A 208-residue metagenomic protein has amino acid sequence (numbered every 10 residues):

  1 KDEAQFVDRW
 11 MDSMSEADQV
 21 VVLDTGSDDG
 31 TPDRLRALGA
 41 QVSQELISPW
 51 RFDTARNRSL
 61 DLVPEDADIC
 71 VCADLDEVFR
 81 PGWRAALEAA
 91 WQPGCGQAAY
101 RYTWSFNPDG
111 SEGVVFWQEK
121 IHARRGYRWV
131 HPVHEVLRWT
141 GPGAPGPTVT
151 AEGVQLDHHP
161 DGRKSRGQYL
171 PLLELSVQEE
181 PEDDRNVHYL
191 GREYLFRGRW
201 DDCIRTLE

Functional and structural regions predicted by a protein language model:
D2-Q19: Short, well-formed alpha-helical segments that are part of the catalytic scaffolds of diverse glycosyltransferases
Q5-D8, D29-L38, G82: Acidic helix N-cap motif at the loop->helix transition within catalytic regions of sugar-transfer enzymes
M11, L207-E208: Inward-facing hydrophobic residues that define packing positions of alpha-helical scaffold repeats
S13, L23-R36, I47-S48, D74-E77: A conserved acidic beta->alpha catalytic loop
P32-L62: Conserved donor nucleotide-binding strand/loop of the catalytic core
Q44, D61-R80: Short beta-strand-to-loop acidic/aromatic patch adjacent to the donor-nucleotide binding site
D53-D61, F79-R205: Catalytic-site signature of metal-activated, phosphate-bearing donor transferases, centered on the GT-A/GT-A-like
